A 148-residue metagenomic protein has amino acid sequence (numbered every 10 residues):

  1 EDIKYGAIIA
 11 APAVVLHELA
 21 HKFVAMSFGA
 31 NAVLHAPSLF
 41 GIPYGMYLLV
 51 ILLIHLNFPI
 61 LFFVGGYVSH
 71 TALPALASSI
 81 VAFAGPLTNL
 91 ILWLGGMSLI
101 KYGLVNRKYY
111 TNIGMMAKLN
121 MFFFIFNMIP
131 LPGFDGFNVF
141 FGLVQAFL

Functional and structural regions predicted by a protein language model:
E1-L148: Hydrophobic transmembrane alpha-helices and their immediate loop junctions in multi-pass integral membrane proteins
